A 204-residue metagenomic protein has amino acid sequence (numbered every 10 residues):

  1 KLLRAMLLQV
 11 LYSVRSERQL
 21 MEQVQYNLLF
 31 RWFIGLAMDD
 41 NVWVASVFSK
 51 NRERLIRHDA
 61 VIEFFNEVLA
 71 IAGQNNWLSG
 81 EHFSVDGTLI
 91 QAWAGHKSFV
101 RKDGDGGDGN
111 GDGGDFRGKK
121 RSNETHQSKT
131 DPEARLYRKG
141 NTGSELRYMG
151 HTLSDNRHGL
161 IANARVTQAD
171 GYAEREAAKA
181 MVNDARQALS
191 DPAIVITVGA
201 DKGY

Functional and structural regions predicted by a protein language model:
K1-L7, Y12-S13: Basic, short loop/linker segments at the boundary and entry of helix-turn-helix/winged-helix-like folds
L3, R18, G150: Residue-level detector of short, conserved catalytic/binding motifs and their immediate flanks
V10-S13, L28, W32: Short alpha-helix boundary/capping elements
L11-V14, Q168-D170: A generic structural motif
R15-E22, D59: Short, solvent-exposed positions on alpha-helices
Q19-R31: DNA-recognition alpha helix
Q25, I34-Y204: Polybasic low-complexity intrinsically disordered regions
